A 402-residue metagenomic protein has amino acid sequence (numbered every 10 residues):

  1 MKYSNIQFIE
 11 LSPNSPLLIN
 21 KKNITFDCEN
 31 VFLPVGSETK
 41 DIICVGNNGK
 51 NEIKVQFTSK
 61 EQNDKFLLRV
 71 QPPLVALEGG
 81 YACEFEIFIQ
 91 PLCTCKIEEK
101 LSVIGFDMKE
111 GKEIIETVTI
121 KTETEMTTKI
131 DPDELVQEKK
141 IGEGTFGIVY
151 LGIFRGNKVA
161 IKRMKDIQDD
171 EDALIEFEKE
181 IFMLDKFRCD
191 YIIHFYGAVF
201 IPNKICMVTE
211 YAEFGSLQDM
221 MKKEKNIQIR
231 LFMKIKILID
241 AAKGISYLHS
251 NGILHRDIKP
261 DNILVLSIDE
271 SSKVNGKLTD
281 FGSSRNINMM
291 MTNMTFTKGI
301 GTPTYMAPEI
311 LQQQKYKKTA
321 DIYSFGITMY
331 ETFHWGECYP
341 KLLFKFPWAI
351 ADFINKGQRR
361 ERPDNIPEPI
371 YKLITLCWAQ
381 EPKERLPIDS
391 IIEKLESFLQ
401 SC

Functional and structural regions predicted by a protein language model:
E138-V149: Protein kinase glycine-rich loop
F177-F182: Regulatory alphaC helix of protein kinase catalytic domains
G197-A198: A short, aromatic-enriched beta-strand patch in the conserved N-lobe beta-sheet of the protein kinase catalytic domain
P202-S216, M220: Conserved short submotifs of the Hanks-type protein kinase catalytic core that shape the nucleotide-binding pocket
I237-L238: Activation segment signature within eukaryotic-like protein kinase domains
T295-E309: Conserved activation segment of eukaryotic-like protein kinases, specifically the C-terminal portion of the activation
D321: Conserved catalytic-loop aspartate of Hanks-type protein kinases
